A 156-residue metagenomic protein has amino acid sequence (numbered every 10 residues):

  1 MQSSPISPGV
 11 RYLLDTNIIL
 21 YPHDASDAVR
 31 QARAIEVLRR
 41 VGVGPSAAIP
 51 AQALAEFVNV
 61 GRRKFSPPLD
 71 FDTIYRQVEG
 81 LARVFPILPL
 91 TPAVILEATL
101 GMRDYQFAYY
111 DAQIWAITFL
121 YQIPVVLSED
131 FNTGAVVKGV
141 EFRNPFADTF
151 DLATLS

Functional and structural regions predicted by a protein language model:
M1-I49, K64-D72, L152-L155: Short, well-structured N-terminal submotif of metal-dependent ribonuclease cores
M1-S7, W115-S156: Acidic, PIN/NYN-like endoribonuclease modules and their adjacent C-terminal/linker elements
Q2-S7, F85-V126: Active-site neighborhoods of divalent-metal-dependent phosphate/nucleic-acid chemistry enzymes
A48-A51, L127-S128: Short beta-strand segments at enzyme active-site cores
G61-L88: Helix-adjacent hinge/juxtasegments
